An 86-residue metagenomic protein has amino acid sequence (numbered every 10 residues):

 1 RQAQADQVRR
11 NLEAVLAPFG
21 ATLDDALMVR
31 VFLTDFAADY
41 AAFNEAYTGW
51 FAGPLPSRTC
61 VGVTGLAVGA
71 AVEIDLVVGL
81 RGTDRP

Functional and structural regions predicted by a protein language model:
R1-P86: Short, polar/acidic, helix-capping and beta-turn segments at strand->helix junctions that line the mouths
